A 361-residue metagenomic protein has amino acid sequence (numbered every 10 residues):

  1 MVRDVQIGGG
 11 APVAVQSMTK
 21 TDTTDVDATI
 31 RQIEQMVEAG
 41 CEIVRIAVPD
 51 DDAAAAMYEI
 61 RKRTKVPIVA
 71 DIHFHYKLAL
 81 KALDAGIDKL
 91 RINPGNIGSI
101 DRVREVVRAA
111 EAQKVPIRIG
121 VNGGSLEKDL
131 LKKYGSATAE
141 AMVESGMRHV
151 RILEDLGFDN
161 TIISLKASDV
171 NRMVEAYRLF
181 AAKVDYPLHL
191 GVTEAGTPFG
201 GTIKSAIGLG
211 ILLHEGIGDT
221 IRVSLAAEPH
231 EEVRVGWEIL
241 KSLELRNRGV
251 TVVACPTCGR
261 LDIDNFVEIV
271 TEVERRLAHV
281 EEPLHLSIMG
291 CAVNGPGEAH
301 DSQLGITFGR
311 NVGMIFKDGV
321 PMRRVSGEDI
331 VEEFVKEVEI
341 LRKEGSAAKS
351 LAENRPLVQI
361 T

Functional and structural regions predicted by a protein language model:
M1-S17, E111, R275: N-terminal amphipathic alpha-helix/helix-capping segment at the start of soluble metabolic enzymes
G10-A28, A47-P49, V66-F74, L130-V143 (+1 more regions): Active-site mouth loops of central-metabolism enzymes
V15, D71, I119, I163 (+5 more regions): Conserved, mostly hydrophobic/aromatic
M18-V26, V37-R63, R91-S99, T161-V170: Glycine-rich, proline-tolerant flexible connector loops at the mouths of alpha/beta enzymes
T24, R276-S287, L304-V312, F316-T361: Iron-sulfur (Fe-S) cluster-binding modules
D50-I72, E105-I117, Y177-L188, T271-L277: Alpha-helix-loop-beta-strand connector modules within alpha/beta enzyme cores
K77-R118: Hydrophobic or amphipathic alpha-helical targeting/insertion segments
N122, L130-E281, H285-I288: Catalytic alpha/beta core domains of metabolic enzymes, predominantly
